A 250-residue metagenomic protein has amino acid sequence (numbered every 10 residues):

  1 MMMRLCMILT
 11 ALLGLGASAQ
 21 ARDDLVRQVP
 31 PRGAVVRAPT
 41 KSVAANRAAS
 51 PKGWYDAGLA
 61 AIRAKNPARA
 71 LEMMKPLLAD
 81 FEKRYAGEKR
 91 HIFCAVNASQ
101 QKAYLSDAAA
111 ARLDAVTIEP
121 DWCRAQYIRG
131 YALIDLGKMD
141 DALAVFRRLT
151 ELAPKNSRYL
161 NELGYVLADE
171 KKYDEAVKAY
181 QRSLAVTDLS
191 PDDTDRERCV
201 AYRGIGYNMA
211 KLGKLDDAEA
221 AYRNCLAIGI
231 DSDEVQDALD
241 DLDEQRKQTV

Functional and structural regions predicted by a protein language model:
G87, A125, Y159, D193-T194 (+2 more regions): TPR alpha-solenoid repeat register
A98-T117, D174, K178, G204-L215 (+1 more regions): Alpha-helical linker/edge segments of TPR/alpha-solenoid repeat scaffolds and analogous pre-/post-domain helices
I128, E162, E197, G204 (+1 more regions): Canonical tetratricopeptide repeat
